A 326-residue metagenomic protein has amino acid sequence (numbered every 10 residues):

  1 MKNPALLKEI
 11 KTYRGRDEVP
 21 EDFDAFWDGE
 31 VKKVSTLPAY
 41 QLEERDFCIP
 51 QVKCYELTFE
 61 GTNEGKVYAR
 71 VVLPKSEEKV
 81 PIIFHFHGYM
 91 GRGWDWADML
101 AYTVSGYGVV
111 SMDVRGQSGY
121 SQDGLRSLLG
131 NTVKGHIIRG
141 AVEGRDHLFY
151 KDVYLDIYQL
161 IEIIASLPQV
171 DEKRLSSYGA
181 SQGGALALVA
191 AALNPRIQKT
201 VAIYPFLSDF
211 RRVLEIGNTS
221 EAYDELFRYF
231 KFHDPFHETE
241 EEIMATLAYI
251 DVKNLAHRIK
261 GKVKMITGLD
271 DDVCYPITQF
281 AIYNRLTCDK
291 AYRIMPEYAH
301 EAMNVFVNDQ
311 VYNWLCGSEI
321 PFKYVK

Functional and structural regions predicted by a protein language model:
M1-V52, Y324-K326: N-terminal targeting or regulatory segments adjacent to alpha/beta-hydrolase or S9 domains
K33-E77: N-terminal cap/lid segment of alpha/beta-hydrolase-fold proteins
W94, L100-T103, Y107-L155: Cap/lid segment of the alpha/beta-hydrolase catalytic domain
H136-S181: Gly/Ser-rich "nucleophile elbow"/oxyanion-hole loop immediately N-terminal to the catalytic nucleophile in hydrolases
V189-H237, I294: Hydrolase active-site cap/lid region
R258-I259, M265-T267, D271: Short beta-strand/loop motif that positions the catalytic acidic residue of the alpha/beta-hydrolase fold
L269-C274, E301: Acidic catalytic loop of the alpha/beta-hydrolase fold
I294-Y312: Histidine-bearing beta->alpha loop at or near hydrolase active sites
